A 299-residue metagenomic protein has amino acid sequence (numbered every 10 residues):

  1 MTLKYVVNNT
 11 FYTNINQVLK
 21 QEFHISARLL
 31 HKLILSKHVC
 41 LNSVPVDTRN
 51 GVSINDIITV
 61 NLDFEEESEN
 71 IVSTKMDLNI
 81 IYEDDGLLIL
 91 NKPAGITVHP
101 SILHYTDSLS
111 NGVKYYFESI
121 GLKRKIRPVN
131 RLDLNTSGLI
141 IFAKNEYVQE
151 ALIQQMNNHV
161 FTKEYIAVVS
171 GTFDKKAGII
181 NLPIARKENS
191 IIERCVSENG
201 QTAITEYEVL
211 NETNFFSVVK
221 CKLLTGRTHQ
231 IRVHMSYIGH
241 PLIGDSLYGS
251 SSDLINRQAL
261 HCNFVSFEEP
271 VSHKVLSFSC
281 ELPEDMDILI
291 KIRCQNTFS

Functional and structural regions predicted by a protein language model:
M1-I179, A185, D285-L289: RNA pseudouridine synthases
M1-K32, M76-L78, I204, V209-N214 (+2 more regions): Pseudouridine synthases involved in rRNA/tRNA modification
D47-G51, K220, R257: Short, surface-exposed secondary-structure edge patches
N61-D63, E188-I191, T202, D245-S251: Short Pro/Gly-enriched beta-strand edge/turn motifs at strand-loop
I96-H99, I192-E193, S217: Short small-residue beta-strand/loop micro-motif enriched in glycine and branched aliphatics
V113, C195-V196: Secretory N-termini
N130-R131, V196-N199, L254-R257: Short Gly/Pro-enriched turn/cap motifs at secondary-structure boundaries
Y165, I180, T205, S217-V219: Structural detector for hydrophobic anchor residues on beta-strands
